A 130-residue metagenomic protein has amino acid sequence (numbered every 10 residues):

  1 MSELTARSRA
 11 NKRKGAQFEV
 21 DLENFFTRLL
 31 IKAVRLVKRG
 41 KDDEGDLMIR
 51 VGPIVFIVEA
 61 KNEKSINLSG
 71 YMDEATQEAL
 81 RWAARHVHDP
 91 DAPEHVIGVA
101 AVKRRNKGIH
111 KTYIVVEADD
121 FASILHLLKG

Functional and structural regions predicted by a protein language model:
M1-G130: Catalytic phosphate/metal-binding cores of nucleic-acid and nucleotide-processing enzymes, i.e., regions that mediate
